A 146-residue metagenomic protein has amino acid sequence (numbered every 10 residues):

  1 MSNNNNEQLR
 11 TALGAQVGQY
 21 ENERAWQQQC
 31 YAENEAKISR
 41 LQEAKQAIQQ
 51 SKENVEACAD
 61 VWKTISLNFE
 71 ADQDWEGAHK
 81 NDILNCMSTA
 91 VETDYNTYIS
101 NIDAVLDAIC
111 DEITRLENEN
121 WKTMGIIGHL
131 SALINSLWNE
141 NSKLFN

Functional and structural regions predicted by a protein language model:
M1, Q73, L84-S88, S142-N146: Long amphipathic all-alpha helical oligomerization modules
M1-E43, N96, D103-A104: Short, charge-rich amphipathic alpha-helices with coiled-coil/heptad character
N34-Q46, D82, T89, T93 (+1 more regions): Long amphipathic alpha-helical coiled-coil segments
I38-D72, E76: Extended alpha-helical coiled-coil "stalk/arm" regions that act as elongated linkers or oligomerization scaffolds
E119-N146: Preference for long, well-ordered alpha-helical segments
